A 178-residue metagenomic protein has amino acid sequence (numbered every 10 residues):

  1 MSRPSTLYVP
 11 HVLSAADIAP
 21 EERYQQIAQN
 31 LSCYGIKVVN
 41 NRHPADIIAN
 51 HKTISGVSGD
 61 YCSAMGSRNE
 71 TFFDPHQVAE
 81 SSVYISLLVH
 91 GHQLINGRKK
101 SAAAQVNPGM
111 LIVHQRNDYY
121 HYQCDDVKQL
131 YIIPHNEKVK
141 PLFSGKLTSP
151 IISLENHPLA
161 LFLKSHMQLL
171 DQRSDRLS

Functional and structural regions predicted by a protein language model:
S2-I18, A28-R42, N96-S178: Alpha-helical bundle regulatory/interaction domains
P10-H11, R42-D46, D60-A79, N117: Conserved short histidine dyad/triad with adjacent acidic residue
P20-S67: Low-complexity, highly charged intrinsically disordered N-terminal segments that act as targeting/localization
H51, Y61-S63, Y84-I85, L111-V113 (+1 more regions): Conserved hydrophobic/aromatic beta-strand scaffold that supports enzyme active sites
K52, F73-H76, A102, Y120-H121: Short, flexible, glycine/charge-rich loop motifs used to bind or transfer phosphoryl groups or to couple energy/partner
I54-G56, V78-E80, V106, C124-D126: A generic fold-level signal
G56-S58, G66-R98: Glycine- and acidic-residue-biased ligand/ion/polar-headgroup-sensing regions
A64-M65, L88, Q115, H135: Structured loops at beta-to-helix junctions and adjacent beta-edge loops in soluble globular domains
